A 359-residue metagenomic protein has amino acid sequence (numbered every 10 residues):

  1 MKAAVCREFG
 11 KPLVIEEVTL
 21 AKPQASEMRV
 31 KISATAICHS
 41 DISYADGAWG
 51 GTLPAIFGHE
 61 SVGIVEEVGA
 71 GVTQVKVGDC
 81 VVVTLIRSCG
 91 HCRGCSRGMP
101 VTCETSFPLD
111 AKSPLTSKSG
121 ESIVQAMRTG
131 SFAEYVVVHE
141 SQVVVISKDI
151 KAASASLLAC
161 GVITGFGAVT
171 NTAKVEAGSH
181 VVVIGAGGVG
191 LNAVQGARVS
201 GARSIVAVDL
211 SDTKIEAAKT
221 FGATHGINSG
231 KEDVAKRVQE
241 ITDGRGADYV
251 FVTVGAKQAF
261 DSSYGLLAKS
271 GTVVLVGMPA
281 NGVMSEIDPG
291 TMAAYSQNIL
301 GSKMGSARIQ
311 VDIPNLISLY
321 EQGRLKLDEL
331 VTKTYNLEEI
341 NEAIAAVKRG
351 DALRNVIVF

Functional and structural regions predicted by a protein language model:
K2, V14-T19, K31, V62-I64 (+2 more regions): Residues located in well-ordered beta-strands
A21-T35, D46-S96, V101, S147-D149: Glycine-rich beta-strand-centered segment in the early N-terminal region that forms part of a ligand/cofactor-binding
C80-V81, S141-Q142, S147-E232, K236 (+1 more regions): Mid-domain Rossmann-like dinucleotide-binding core that forms the NAD(H)/NADP(H) cofactor-binding site
H91-I184: NAD(P)H dinucleotide-binding glycine-rich loop of Rossmann-like/cofactor-binding domains, especially the beta1-alpha1
D261-G265, K269, Q310-F359: C-terminal hydrophobic helical "lid"/dimerization subdomain of Rossmann-like NAD(P)H-dependent oxidoreductases
G271-T272, Q297: Glycine-centered, small-residue-biased loops immediately flanking beta-strands in adenine/cofactor-binding cores
M278-S296, I313: Rossmann-fold NAD(P)-binding glycine/threonine-rich loop
